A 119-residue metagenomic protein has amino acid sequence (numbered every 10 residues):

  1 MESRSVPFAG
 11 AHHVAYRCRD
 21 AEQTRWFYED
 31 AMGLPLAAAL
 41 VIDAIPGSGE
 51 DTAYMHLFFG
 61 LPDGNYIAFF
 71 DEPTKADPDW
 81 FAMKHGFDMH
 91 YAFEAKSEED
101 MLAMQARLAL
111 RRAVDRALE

Functional and structural regions predicted by a protein language model:
M1-P7: Short acidic N-proximal helix/loop "leader" segments that mark the beginning of a domain or an inter-domain linker
E2, D20-Q23, T74-A76, K84-G86 (+1 more regions): Vicinal oxygen chelate
F8-A11, D88: Core-facing hydrophobic residues within beta-strands of well-ordered domains
H13-A15, F58, H90-A92: Short aromatic/hydrophobic contact patches that present stacked aromatics for nucleic-acid/ligand binding
R17-Y66: Core segments of cupin and vicinal oxygen chelate
D43-G47, T74-W80: A short, acidic/glycine-rich surface segment
N65-I67, A82, A117: Long, contiguous binding/interaction regions
